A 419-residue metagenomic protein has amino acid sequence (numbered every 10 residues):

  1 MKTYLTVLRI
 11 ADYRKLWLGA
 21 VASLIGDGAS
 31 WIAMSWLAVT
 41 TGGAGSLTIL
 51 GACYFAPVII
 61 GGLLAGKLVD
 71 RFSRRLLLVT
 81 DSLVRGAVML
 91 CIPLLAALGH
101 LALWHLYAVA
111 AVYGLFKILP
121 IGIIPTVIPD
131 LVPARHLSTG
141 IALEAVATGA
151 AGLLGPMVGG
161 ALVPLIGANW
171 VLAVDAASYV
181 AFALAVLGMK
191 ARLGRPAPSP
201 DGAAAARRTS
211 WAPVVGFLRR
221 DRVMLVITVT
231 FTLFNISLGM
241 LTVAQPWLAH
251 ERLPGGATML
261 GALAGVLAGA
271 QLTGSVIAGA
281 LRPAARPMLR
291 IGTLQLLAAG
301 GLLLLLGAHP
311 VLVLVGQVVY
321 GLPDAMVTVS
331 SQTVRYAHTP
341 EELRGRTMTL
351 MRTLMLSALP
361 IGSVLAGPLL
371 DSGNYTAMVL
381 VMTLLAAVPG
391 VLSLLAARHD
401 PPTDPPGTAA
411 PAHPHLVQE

Functional and structural regions predicted by a protein language model:
M1-E419: Alpha-helical transmembrane-bundle signature of multi-pass membrane transport and export proteins
